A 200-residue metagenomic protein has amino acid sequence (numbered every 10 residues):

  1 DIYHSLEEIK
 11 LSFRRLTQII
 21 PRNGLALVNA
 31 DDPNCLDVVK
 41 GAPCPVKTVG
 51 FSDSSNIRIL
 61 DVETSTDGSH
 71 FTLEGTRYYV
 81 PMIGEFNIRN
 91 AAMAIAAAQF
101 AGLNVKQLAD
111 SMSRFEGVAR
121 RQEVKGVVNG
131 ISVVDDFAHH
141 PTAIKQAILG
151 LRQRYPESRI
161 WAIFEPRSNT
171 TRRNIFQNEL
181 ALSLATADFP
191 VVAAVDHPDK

Functional and structural regions predicted by a protein language model:
D1-V133, E157-S158: Acidic, Mg2+-coordinating active-site environments of NTP-dependent enzymes
P33, E85, G102, H139 (+2 more regions): Short, glycine-/Ser/Thr-/acidic-enriched flexible segments
K40-G41, A101, Q107-L108, A138 (+3 more regions): Alpha-helix boundary/interfacial micro-motifs
M93, H139, A143: Conserved cofactor-binding/catalytic machinery of classical short-chain dehydrogenase/reductase
V118-R120, T142-I144, L149-K200: Active-site beta-alpha connecting loops in nucleotide-dependent enzymes
V133-H139: Switch II (G3) loop of P-loop NTPases
